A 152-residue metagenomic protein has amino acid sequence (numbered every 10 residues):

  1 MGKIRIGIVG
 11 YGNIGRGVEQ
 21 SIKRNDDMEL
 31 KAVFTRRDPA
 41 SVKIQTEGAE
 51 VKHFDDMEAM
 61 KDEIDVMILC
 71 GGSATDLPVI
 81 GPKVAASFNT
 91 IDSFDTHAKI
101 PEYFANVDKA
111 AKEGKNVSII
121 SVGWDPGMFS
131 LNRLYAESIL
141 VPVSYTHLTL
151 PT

Functional and structural regions predicted by a protein language model:
R5-V18: Glycine-rich adenosine-cofactor-binding loop
N25-Q45: NAD(P)-binding Rossmann-fold cofactor-contacting core
E50-E63: Short acidic low-complexity segments
M67-I68, I91: N-terminal Rossmann-like NAD(P) cofactor-binding module of classical short-chain dehydrogenase/reductase
T75-S93: Rossmann-fold NAD(P) dinucleotide-binding segment
D95-V117: Rossmann-fold NAD(P)-binding glycine/threonine-rich loop
G127-Y145: Oxidoreductase and adenylate-handling cofactor-binding alpha/beta cores
T146-T152: Conserved small/polar residues in nucleotide/adenosyl-binding loops
